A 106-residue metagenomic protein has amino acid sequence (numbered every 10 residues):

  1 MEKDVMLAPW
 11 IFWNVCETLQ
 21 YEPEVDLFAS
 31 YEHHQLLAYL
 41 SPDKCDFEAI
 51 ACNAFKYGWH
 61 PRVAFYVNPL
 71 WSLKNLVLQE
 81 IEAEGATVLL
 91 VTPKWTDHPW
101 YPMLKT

Functional and structural regions predicted by a protein language model:
M1-T106: Acidic, metal-ion-coordinating active-site neighborhood of RNase H-like domains and the RT-RNase H "connection"/linker
